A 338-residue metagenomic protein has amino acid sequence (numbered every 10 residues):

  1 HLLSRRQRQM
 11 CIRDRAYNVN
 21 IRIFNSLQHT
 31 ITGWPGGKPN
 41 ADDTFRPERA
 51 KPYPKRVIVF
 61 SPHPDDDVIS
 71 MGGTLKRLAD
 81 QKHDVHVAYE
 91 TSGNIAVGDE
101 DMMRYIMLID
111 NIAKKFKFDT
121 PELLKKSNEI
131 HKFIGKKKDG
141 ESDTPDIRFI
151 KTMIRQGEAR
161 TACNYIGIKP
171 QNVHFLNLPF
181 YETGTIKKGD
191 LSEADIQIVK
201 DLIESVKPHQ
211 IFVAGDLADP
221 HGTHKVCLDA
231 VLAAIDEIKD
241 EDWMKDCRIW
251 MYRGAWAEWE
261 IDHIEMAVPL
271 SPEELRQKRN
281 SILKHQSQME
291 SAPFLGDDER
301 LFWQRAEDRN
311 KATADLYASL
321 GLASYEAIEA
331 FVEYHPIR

Functional and structural regions predicted by a protein language model:
R5-Q9, R13-P64, V68-K245, M251 (+5 more regions): Active-site beta-strand->loop->alpha-helix modules in alpha/beta enzyme cores, enriched in Gly/His/Asp(Glu)
G184-I186, E260-E265: Short acidic, glycine/proline-rich loop/turn micro-motifs
P208, W256-D262: Short acidic (Asp/Glu) and glycine-rich catalytic loops that position anionic groups and cofactors
C247-R248, W256: Binuclear metal-ion centers of metallo-dependent hydrolases, dominated by the metallo-beta-lactamase
V268-S271: Metal-dependent nuclease catalytic regions and adjoining charged, substrate-binding loops involved in nucleic-acid end
E290-D298: A short, aromatic/hydrophobic, helix- or strand-capping loop or linear motif that either lines the entrance/gate
